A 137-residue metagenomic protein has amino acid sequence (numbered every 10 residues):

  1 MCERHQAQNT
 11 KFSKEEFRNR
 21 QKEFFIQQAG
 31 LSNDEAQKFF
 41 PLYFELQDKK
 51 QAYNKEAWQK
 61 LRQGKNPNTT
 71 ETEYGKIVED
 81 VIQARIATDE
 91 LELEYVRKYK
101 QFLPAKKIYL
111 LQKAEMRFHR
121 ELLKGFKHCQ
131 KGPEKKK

Functional and structural regions predicted by a protein language model:
M1-F12: Bacterial Sec-dependent N-terminal signal peptides
T10-K22: Acidic, low-complexity proline/glycine-rich segments
F12, N33, I108-L111: Soluble, non-transmembrane alpha-helical interaction regions
S13, F25-I26, K127: Compositionally biased, low-structure terminal segments
Q21, F25-F102: Amphipathic alpha-helical segments
E45, D89-K137: Amphipathic, charged alpha-helical segments and their helix-to-coil junctions in extracytoplasmic/peripheral assemblies
